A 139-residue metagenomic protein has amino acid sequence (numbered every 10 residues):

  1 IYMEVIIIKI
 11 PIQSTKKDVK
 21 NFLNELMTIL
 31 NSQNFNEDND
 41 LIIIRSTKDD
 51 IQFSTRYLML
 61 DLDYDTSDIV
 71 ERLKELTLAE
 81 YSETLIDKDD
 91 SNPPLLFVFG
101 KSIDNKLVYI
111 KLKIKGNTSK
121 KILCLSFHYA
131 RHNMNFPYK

Functional and structural regions predicted by a protein language model:
V5-K17, N21-P93: Compact soluble domain cores
K74-K121: Functional cores of ribonucleases/endoribonucleases
I114-K139: Enriched for short, Lys/Arg-rich terminal
